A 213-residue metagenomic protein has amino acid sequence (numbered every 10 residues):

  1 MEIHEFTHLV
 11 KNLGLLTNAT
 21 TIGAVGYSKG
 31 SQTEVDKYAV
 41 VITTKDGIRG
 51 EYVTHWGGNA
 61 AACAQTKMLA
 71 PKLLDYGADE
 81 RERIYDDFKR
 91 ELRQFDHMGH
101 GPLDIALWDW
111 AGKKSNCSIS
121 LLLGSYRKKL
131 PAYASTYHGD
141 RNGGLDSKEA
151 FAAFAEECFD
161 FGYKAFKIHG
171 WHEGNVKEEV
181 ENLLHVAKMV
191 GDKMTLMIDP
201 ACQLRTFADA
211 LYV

Functional and structural regions predicted by a protein language model:
M1-D46, E51-H55, M68: Structured beta-strand/loop patches that form or line metal/cofactor-binding pockets in enzymes
V10, T43-K114: Metal- or metallocofactor-binding catalytic centers and their adjacent structured scaffolds across diverse enzyme
Q32-T33, L123-Y126, M189: Solvent-exposed alpha-helices and their adjacent loops that cap or buttress functional pockets in soluble metabolic
M68, D109-W110, L121, E157 (+1 more regions): Alpha-helical scaffold segments in soluble metabolic enzymes
R81, I119-L122, H169: Flexible, glycine/charged-enriched surface loops at secondary-structure junctions
M98, D104-G144: Glycine-rich, aromatic-flanked loop segments that form ligand/cofactor-binding clefts across common enzyme folds
K129-V213: Metal-dependent enolase-superfamily TIM-barrel catalytic cores that perform enediolate-based chemistry
